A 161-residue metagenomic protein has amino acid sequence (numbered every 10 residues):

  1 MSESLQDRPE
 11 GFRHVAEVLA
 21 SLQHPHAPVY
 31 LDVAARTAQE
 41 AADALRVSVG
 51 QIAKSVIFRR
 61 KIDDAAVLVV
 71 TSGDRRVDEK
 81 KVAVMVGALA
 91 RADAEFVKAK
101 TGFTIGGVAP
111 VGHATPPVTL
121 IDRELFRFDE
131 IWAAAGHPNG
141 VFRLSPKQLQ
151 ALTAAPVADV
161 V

Functional and structural regions predicted by a protein language model:
M1-V161: Extended, low-hydrophobicity, polar/charged segments
